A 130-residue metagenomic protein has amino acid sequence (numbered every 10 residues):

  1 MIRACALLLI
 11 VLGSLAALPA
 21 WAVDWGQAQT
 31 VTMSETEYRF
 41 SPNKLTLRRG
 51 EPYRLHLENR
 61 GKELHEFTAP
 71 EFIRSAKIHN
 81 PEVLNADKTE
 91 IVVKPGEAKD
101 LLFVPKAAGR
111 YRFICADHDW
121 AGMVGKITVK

Functional and structural regions predicted by a protein language model:
M1-L8: Bacterial N-terminal signal peptides that target proteins for export
L8-I10, A20: Cleavable N-terminal signal peptides
W25, R39, I91-K130: Extracellular/periplasmic metallocenter environments
W25-P52: N-terminal edge beta-strand
Q29, F72-A107: Extracytoplasmic beta-sandwich strand-turn segments characteristic of Greek-key/jelly-roll folds
E35-E37, E51, N59-G61, A69-I73 (+3 more regions): A mature extracytoplasmic/lumenal domain signature
N43-T68, G96-A107, R112: Beta-strand cores of secreted/periplasmic/IMS beta-sandwich domains, seen most often in copper-related folds
